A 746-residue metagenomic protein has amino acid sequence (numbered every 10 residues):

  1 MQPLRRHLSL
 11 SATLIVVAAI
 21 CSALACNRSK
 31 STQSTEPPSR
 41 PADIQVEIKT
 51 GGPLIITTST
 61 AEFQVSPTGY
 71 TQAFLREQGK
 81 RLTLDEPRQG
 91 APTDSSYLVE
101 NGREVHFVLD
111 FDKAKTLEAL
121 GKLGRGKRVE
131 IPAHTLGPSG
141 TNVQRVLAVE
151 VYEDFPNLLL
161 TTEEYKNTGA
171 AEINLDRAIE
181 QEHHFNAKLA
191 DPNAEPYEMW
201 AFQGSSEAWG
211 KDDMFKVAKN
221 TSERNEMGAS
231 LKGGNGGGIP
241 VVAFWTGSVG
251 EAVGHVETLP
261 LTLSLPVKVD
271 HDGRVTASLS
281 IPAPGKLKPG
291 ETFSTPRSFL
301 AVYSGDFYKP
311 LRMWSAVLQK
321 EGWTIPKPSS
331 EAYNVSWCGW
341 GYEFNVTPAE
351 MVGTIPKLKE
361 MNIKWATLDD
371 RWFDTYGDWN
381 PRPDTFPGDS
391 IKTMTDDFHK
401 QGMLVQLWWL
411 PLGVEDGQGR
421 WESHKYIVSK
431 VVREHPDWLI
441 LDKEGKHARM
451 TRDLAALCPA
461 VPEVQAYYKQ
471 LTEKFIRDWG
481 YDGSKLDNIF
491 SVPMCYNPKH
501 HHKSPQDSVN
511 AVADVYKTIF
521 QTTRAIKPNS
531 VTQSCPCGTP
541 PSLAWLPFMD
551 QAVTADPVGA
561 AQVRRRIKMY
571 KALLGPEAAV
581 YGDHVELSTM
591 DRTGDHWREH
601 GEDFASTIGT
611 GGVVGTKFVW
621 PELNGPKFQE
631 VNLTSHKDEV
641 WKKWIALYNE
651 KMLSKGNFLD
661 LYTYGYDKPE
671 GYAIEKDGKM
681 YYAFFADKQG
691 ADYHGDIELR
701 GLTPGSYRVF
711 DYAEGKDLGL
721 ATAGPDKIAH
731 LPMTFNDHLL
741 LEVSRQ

Functional and structural regions predicted by a protein language model:
Q2-T13: Bacterial N-terminal signal peptides that target proteins for export
S22-A25: C-terminal motif of bacterial Sec signal peptides marking the signal peptidase cleavage site
K30, E36-A61, F74-H271, I281 (+2 more regions): Polysaccharide-binding surfaces and accessory modules of carbohydrate-active proteins
T57-T58, E291, T295, Y516-L718 (+2 more regions): Active-site-proximal substrate-binding groove within the catalytic cores of carbohydrate-active enzymes
P156, A170-E172, E251-G322: Extended acidic/polar, glycine-enriched regions that form or flank non-catalytic beta-rich accessory modules
K327, A332-S336, E343-N345, L407 (+2 more regions): Active-site-adjacent "subsite" loops/lids of carbohydrate-active enzymes
Y342-E434, E463-Q470, A511-Q521: Aromatic- and glycine-enriched glycan-recognition loops and surfaces that form the carbohydrate-binding subsites
N362-W372, Y468-P498: Active-site groove signature of glycoside hydrolases
